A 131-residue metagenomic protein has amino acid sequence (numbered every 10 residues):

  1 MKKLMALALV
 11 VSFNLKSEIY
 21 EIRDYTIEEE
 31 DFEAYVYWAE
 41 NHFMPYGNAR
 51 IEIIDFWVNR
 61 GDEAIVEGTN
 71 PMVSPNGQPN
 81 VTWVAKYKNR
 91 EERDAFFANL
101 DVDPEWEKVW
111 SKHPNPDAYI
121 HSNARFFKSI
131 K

Functional and structural regions predicted by a protein language model:
K3-F13: Sec-dependent N-terminal signal peptides
E18-W38, K131: Surface-exposed interaction/gating patches
I19-T26, A64-D101, R125: Short, well-ordered beta-strand segments in beta-rich or mixed alpha/beta enzyme and ligand-binding folds
F32-I51: Core segments of cupin and vicinal oxygen chelate
Y37-N41, F96-D103: Short amphipathic alpha-helices in soluble, non-transmembrane regions that often serve as interface/regulatory elements
F43-G47, R93, W106: Mature, secreted membrane-active peptide modules
A49-R50, K88-E91, K131: A short, structured loop/turn motif at beta-sheet edges
E52-Q78, D101, E105-K131: Glycine-rich beta-strand-turn "strand-cap" elements at beta-sheet edges
